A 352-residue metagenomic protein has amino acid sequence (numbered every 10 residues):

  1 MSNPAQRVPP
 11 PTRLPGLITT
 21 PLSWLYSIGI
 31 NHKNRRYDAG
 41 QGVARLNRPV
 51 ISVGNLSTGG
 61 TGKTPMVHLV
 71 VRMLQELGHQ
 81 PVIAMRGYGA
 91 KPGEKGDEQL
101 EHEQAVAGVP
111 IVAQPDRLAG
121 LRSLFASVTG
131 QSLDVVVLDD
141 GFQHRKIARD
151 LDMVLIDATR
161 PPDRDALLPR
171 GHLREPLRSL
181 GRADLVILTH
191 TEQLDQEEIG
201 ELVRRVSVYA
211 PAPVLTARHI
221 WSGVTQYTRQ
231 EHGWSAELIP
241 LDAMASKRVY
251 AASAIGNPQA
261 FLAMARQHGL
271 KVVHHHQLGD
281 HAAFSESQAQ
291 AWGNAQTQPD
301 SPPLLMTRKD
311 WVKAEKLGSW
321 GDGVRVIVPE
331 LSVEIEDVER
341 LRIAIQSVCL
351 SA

Functional and structural regions predicted by a protein language model:
M1-I51: Extreme N-terminal, non-catalytic leader segments that precede Walker-type/kinase nucleotide-binding cores
S2-Q6, P161-P302: C-terminal accessory "lid"/substrate-recognition subdomains
N34-A90, E192-Q193: Walker A (P-loop) phosphate-binding motif
V53, V112, I156, A217 (+2 more regions): Hydrophobic residues at beta-strand termini and immediately following loops that shape nucleotide-binding pockets
V70, L74-Q75, H102, V206 (+1 more regions): Hydrophobic alpha-helical packing residues
H79, R86-A210, T216: Phosphate/Mg2+-binding loops and adjacent switch elements in nucleotide/diphosphate-handling enzyme cores
S222, L278-A283, D322-A352: Short, flexible loop segments at boundaries between secondary-structure elements
P303-K309: Acidic beta-strand-to-loop metal/phosphate-binding motif
